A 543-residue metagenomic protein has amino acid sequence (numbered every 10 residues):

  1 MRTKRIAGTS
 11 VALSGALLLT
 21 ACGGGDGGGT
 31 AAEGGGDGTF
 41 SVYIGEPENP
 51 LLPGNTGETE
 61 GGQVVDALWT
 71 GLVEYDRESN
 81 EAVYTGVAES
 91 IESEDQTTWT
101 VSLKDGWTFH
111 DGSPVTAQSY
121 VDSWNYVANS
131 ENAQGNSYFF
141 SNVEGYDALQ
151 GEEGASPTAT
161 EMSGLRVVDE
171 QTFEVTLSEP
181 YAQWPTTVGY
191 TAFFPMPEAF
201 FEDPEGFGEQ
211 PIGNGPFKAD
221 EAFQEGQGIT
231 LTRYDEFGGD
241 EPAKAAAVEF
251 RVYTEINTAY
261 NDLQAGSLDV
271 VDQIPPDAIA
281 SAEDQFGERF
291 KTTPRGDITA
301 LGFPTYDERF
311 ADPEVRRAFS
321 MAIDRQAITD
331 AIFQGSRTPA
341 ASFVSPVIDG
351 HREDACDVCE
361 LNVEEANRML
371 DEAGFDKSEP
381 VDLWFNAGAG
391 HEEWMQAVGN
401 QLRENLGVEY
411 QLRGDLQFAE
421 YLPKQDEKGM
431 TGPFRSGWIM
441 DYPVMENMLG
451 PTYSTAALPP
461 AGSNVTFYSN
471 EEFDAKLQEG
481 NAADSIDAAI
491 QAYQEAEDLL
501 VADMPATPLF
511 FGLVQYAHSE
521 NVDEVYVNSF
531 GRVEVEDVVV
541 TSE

Functional and structural regions predicted by a protein language model:
Y43-D95, I212: N-terminal lobe/hinge region of extracytoplasmic solute-binding protein
S102, S119, Y126-A128, N132-E198: Surface-exposed binding/hinge segments that line and control ligand-binding clefts or catalytic entry sites
V115-N125, E170-L177, P216, A245-A247 (+4 more regions): Alpha-helical secondary-structure segments
Q171, L177-P242, A247: Gly/Pro-rich hinge or "lid" segments in bacterial periplasmic/extracellular proteins
T329, V408-E420, D426-E427, M448-S519 (+1 more regions): Extracytoplasmic/peripheral linker and loop segments enriched in polar/acidic and small residues with frequent Thr/Pro
T338-E372, A389-E393: Structural transition elements
D371-M440: Ligand/substrate-recognition segments at binding pockets and active sites
Y516-E543: Long beta-strand-rich cores associated with HINT superfamily self-processing modules
